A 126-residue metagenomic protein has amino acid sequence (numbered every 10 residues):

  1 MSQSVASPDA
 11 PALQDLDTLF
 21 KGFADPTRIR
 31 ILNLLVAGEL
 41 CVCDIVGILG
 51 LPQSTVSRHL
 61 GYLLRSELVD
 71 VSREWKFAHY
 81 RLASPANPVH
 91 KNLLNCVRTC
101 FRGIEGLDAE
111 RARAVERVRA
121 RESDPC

Functional and structural regions predicted by a protein language model:
S2-P11, N87-C126: Amphipathic alpha-helical dimerization/coiled-coil segments that flank or bridge DNA-binding/regulatory modules
P11-T55, K76-N87: N-terminal helix-turn-helix DNA-binding core of bacterial DNA-binding proteins
G47, L64-R65: Alpha-helical residues within the helix-turn-helix
L60-G61: Short, hydrophobic-biased segments on the C-terminal half of alpha helices that form "recognition helices"
R65-E74, R81-A83: Beta-hairpin "wing" of winged helix-turn-helix
